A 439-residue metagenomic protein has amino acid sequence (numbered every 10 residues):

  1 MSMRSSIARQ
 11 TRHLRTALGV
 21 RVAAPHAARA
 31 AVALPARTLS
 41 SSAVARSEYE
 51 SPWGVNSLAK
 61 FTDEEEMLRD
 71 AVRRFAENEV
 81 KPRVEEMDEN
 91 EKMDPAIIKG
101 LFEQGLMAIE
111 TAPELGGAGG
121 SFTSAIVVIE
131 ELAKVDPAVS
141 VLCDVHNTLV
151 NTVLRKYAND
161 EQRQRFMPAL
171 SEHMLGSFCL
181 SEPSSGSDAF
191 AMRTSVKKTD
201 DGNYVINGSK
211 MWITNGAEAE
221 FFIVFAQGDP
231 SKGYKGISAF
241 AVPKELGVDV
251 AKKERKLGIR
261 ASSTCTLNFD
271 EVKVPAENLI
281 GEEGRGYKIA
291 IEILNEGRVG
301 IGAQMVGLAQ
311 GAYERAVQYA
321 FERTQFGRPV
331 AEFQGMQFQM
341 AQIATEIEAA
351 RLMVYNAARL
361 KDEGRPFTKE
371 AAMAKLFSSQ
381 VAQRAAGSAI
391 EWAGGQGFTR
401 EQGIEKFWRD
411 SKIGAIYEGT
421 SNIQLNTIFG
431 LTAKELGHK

Functional and structural regions predicted by a protein language model:
S2-G19, A24-V145, Y157-Q162, H173 (+3 more regions): Alpha-helical interface subdomain recognition
G105, I129-A133, A226, V242-V248 (+1 more regions): Short Ser/Thr-interspersed hydrophobic loop/turn segments at strand-loop and sheet-helix junctions that line or gate
G120-S121, D188-F190, N215-A219, G233-G236 (+1 more regions): Short glycine/proline-enriched turns and hinge-like loops at secondary-structure junctions
E172-S181: A short, Trp-centered hydrophobic/proline-enriched beta-strand micro-motif
S185-D188, K198, G202-Y204, I213: Hydrophobic, small-residue-rich alpha-helical packing segments that form membrane-like cores
A191-R193, G247-P275: Flexible, small-/acidic-enriched active-site or ligand-binding loops
N203, N207-D249: A short core secondary-structure module
E271-I289: Long, acidic (Asp/Glu-rich), low-complexity accessory segments flanking structured domains
